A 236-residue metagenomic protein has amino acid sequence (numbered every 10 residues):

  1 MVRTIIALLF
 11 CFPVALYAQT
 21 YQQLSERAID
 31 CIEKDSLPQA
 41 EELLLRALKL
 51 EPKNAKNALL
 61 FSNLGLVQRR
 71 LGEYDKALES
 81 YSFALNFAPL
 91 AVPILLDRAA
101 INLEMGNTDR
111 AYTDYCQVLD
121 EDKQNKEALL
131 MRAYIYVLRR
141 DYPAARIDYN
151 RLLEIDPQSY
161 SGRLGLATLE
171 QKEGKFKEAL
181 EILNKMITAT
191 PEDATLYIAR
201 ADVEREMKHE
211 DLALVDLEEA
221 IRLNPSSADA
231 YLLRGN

Functional and structural regions predicted by a protein language model:
L16-N63, R70-D75, E79: N-terminal leader/linker segments that initiate helical-solenoid repeat arrays
Y21-Q22, A55-L59, V92-P93, K126-E127 (+3 more regions): Helix-start (N-cap) detector for alpha-helical repeat units in TPR-like alpha-solenoids, especially tetratricopeptide
E33-K34, R70, E104-M105, L138-R139 (+3 more regions): Register position in tetratricopeptide repeats
P52-A55, P89, K123, P157 (+2 more regions): Short coil turns that delineate tetratricopeptide repeat
